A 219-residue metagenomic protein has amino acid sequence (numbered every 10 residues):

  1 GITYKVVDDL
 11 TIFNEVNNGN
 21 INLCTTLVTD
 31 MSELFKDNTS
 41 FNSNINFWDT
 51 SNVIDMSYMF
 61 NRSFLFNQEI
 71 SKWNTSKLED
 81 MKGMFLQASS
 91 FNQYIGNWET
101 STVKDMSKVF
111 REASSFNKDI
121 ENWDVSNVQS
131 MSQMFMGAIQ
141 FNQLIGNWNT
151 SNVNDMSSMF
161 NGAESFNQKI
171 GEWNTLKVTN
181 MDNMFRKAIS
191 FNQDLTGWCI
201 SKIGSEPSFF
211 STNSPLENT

Functional and structural regions predicted by a protein language model:
G1-T219: Negatively charged
